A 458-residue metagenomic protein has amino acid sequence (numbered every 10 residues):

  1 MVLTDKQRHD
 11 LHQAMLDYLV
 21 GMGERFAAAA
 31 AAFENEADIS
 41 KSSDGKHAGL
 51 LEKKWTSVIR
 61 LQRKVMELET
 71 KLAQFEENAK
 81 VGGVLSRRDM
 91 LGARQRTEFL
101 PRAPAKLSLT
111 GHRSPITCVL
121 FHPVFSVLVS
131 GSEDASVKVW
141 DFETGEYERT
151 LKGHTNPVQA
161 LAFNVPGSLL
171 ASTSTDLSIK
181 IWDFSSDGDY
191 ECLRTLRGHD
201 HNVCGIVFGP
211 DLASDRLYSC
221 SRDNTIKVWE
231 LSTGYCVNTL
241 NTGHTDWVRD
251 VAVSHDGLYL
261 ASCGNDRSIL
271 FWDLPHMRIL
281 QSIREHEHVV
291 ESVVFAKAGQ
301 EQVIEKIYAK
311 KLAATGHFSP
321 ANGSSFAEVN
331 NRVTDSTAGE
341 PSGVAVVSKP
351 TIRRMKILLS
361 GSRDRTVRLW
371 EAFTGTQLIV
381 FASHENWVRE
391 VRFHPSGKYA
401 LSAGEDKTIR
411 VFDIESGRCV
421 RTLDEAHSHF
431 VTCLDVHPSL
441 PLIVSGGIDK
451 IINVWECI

Functional and structural regions predicted by a protein language model:
M1-R102: Eukaryotic adaptor/scaffold assembly regions
R94-H112, T144: A short helix->beta-strand "capping" segment at the edge of beta-propeller domains
A105, P115, V124, Y147 (+17 more regions): WD40/WD-repeat beta-propeller blade-loop signature
L109-I116, K152-V158, L196-V203, N241-V248 (+3 more regions): WD40/WD-repeat beta-propeller blade N-cap
V119, V137-W140, L161, I179-F184 (+10 more regions): WD40-repeat beta-propellers
L120-F125, A162-G167, V207-S214, A252-L258 (+8 more regions): Loop/turn segments within WD40 beta-propeller blades
G131-D134, P166, S172-D176, C220-D223 (+5 more regions): Conserved strand-to-loop turn within each blade of WD40 beta-propeller repeats
T432-I458: Blade-level signature of beta-propeller repeat domains, shared across WD40, Kelch, NHL, RCC1 and BNR/Asp-box propellers
